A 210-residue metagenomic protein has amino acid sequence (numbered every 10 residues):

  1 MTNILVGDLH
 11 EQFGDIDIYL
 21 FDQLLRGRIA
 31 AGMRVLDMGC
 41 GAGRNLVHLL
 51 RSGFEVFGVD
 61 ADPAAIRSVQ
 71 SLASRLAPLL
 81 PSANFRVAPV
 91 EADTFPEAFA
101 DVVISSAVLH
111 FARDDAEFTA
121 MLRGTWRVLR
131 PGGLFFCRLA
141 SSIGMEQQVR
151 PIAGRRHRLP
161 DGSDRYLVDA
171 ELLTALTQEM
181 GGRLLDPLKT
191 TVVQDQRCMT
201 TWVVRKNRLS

Functional and structural regions predicted by a protein language model:
M1-A30, V35, G41-A92, F136-S210: Class I (Rossmann-like) S-adenosyl-L-methionine-dependent methyltransferase catalytic domain, capturing the SAM-binding
P63, D115-T119: Non-membrane alpha-helical structural segments and their capping/turn regions in soluble enzymes
E91-V103: A short acidic, Gly/Pro-enriched loop at the edge of an enzyme's catalytic core that lines a small-molecule cofactor
V102-A116: A short SAM/SAH-binding and catalytic strip from SAM-dependent methyltransferases
L109, M121, S141: Flexible, active-site-proximal loop/turn residues at the rims of small-molecule/cofactor binding pockets and catalytic
T119-P131: A short glycine-rich, Lys/Arg-flanked "PGG" loop and its adjoining helix->strand segment in the class I
